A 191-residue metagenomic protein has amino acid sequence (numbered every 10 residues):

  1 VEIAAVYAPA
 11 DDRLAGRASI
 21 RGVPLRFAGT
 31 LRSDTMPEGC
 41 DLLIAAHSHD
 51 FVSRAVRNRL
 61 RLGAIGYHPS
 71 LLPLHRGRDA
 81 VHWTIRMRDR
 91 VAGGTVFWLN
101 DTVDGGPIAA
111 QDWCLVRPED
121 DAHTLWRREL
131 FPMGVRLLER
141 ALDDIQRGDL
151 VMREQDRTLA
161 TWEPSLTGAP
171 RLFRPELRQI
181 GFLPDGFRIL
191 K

Functional and structural regions predicted by a protein language model:
A5-L31: Conserved nucleotide-sugar phosphate-binding/catalytic loop shared by glycosyltransferases and other
A5-Y7, S19, S165-K191: An anion-binding loop in the catalytic cleft
D11, T30-S33, H49-D50, R78: Structural motif corresponding to alpha-helix initiation and N-cap regions
L31-D41: Short amphipathic alpha-helix with an adjacent loop that forms part of the alpha/beta core around
A46-Q179: Donor/substrate-binding cores of folate-linked one-carbon enzymes
